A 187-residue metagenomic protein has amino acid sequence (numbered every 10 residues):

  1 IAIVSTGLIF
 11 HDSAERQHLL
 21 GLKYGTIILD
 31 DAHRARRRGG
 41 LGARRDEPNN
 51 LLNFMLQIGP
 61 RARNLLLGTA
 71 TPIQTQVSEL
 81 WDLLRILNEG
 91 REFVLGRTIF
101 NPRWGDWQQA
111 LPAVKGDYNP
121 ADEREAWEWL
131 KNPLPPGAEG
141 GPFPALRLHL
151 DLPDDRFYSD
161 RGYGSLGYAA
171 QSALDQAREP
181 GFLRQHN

Functional and structural regions predicted by a protein language model:
A2-Y24, L41-R63, L67-A70, R91-N187: Inter-lobe coupling linker of SF2 helicases/translocases
I9, R34-A35: A short, flexible beta-alpha/helix-coil linker loop
D30-D31: Walker B catalytic acidic pair
A35-R38, G42-R44, Q74-Q76: Catalytic P-loop NTPase motifs of RecA-like helicase/translocase cores
R63, S78-E79: Conserved catalytic segment of ABC-fold P-loop ATPases
Q74, W81-L84, Q185: Short, hydrophobic, well-ordered secondary-structure elements
L80-V94: A short helix-turn-beta junction within AAA+ P-loop NTPase domains corresponding to the substrate/partner-engaging
